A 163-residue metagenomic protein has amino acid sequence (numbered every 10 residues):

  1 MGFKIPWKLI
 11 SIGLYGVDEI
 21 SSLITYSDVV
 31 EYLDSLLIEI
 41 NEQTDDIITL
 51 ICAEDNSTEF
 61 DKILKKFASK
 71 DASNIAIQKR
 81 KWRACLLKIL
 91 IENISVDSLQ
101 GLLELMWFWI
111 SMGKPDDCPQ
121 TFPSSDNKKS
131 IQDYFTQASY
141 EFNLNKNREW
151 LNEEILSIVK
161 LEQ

Functional and structural regions predicted by a protein language model:
M1-Q163: Acidic, Ser/Pro/Thr-rich low-complexity regulatory regions and the short amphipathic helical interaction modules they
